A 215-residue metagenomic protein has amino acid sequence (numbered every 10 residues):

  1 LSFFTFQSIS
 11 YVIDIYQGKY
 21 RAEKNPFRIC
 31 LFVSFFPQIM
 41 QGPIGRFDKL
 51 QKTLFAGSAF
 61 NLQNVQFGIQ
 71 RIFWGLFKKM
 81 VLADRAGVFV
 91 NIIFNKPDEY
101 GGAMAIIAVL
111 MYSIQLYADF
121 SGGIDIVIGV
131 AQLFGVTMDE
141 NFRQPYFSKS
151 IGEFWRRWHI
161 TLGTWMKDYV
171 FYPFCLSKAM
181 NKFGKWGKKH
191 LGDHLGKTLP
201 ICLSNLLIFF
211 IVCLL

Functional and structural regions predicted by a protein language model:
L1-L215: Membrane-embedded transmembrane alpha-helical bundles that form the catalytic cores of multi-pass lipid-modifying
